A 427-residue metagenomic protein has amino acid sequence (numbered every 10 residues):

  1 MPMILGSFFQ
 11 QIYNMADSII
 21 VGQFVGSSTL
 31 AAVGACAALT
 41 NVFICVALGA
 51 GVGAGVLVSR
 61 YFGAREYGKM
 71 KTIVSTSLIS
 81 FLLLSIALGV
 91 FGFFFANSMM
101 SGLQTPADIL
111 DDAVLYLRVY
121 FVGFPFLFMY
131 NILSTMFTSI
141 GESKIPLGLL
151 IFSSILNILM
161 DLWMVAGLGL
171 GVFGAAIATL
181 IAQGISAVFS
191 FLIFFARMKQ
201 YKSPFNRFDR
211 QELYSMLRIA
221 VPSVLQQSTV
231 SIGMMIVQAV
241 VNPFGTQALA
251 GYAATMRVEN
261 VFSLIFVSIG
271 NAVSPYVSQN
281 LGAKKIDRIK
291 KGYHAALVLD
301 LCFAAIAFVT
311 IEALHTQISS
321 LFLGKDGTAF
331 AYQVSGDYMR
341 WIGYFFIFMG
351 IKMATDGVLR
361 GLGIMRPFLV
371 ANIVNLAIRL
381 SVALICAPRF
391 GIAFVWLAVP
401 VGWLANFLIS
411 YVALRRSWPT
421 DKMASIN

Functional and structural regions predicted by a protein language model:
M1, V58-G123, G167-V221, V277-Y344 (+1 more regions): Short alpha-helical transmembrane segments in multi-pass integral membrane proteins
M1-F24, A38-G53, L57, L82-G89 (+4 more regions): N-terminal transmembrane alpha-helices
P2-D17, V119, S153, A182-S186 (+3 more regions): Transmembrane helical elements of multi-pass membrane transporters/channels
M3, S7, I19, Q23 (+17 more regions): Transmembrane alpha-helix boundary and packing residues in multipass membrane permease domains and related
F8, I12-A31, M100-A107, W163-L170 (+5 more regions): Helix-terminus/linker motif at the lipid-water interface of multi-pass membrane proteins
L30-V90, L127-P146, G251-H315, M349-G363 (+1 more regions): Small-residue-rich hydrophobic transmembrane alpha-helices
V42-C45, N157-D161, S186-F191, V261-L264 (+3 more regions): Hydrophobic transmembrane alpha-helices of multi-pass small-molecule transporters
G51, Y120-T138, P146-S154, A175-V188 (+4 more regions): Short runs within selected transmembrane alpha-helices of multi-pass transporters and secretion channels
